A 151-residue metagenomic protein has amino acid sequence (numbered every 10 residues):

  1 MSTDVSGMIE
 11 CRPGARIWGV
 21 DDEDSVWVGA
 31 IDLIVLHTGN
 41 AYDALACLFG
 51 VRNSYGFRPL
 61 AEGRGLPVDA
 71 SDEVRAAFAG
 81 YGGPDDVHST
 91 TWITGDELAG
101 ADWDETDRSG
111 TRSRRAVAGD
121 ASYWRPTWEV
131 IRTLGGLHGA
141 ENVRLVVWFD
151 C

Functional and structural regions predicted by a protein language model:
M1-E141, D150-C151: Acidic (Asp/Glu-rich) sequence patches and key acidic residues that form negatively charged surfaces used
R144-V146: Conserved GNAT acetyl-CoA-binding A-motif
